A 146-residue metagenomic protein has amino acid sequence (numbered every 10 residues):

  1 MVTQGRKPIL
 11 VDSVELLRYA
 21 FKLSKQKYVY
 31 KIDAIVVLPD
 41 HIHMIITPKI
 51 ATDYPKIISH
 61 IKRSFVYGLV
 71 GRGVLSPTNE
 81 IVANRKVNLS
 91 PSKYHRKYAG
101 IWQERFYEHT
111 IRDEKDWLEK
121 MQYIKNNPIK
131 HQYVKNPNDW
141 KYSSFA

Functional and structural regions predicted by a protein language model:
M1-A146: Short catalytic/metal-binding and nucleic-acid-binding patches
